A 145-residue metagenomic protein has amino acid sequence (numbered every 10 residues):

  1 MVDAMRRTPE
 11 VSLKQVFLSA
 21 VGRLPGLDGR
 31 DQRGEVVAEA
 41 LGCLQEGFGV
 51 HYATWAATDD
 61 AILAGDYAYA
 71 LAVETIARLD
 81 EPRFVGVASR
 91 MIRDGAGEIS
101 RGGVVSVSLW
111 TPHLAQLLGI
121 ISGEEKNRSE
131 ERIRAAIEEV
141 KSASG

Functional and structural regions predicted by a protein language model:
M1-G145: All-alpha prenyltransferase/terpene-synthase fold signal
